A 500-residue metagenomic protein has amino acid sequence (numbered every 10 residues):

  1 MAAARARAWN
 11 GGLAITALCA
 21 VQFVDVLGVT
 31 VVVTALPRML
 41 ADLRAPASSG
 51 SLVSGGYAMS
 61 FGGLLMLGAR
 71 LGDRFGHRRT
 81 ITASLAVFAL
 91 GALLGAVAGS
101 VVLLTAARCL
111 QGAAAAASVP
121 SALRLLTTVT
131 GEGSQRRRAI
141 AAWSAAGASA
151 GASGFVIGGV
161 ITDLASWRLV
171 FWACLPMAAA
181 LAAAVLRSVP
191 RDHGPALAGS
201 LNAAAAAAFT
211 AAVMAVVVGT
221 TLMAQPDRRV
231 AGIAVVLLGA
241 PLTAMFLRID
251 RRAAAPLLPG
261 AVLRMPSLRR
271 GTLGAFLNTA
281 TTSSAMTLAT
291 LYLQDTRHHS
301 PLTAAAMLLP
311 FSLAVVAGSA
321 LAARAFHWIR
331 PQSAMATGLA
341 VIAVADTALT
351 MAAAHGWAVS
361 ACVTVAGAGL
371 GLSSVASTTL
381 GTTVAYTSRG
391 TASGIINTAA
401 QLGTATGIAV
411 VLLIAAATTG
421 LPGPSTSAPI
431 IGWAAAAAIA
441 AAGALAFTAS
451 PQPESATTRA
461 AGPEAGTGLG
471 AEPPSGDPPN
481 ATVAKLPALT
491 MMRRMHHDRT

Functional and structural regions predicted by a protein language model:
M1-N10, A449-T500: Intrinsic disorder in cytosolic terminal tails and internal cytosolic loops of multi-pass membrane transporters
G11-L36, A47, V53, A122 (+5 more regions): 12-transmembrane solute porter fold
D25, S54-Y57, F61, F88 (+10 more regions): Structural signature of transmembrane alpha-helices in multi-pass secondary transporters
R38, A69-R70, R74, V160 (+1 more regions): Membrane-interface helix termini in secondary transporters
D42-R44, G76, V97-L103, A165-S166 (+3 more regions): Helix-breaking motifs and short loop linkers at transmembrane-helix boundaries and internal kinks in secondary membrane
F61, V87-G95, Q111, M177-L181 (+3 more regions): MFS 12-TM fold signature
D73-A203: Helix-loop-helix hairpins in multi-pass membrane proteins, especially solute transporters
A141, D163-G274, T281, H299-S300 (+4 more regions): Hydrophobic transmembrane-helix bundles of small-molecule transporters
